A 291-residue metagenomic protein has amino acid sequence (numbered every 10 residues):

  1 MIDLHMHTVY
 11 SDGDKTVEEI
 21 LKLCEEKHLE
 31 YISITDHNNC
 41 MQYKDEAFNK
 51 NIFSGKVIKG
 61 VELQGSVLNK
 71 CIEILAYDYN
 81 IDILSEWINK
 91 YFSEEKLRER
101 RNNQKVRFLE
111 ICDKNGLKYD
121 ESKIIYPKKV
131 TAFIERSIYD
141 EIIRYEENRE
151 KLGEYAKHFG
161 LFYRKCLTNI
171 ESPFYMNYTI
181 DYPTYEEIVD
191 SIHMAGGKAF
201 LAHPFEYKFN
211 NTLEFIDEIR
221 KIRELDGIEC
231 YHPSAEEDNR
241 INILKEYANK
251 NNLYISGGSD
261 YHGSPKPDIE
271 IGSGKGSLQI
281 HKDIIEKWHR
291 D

Functional and structural regions predicted by a protein language model:
M1-R144, G227-N251, S256-D268: A metal-dependent hydrolase metal-coordination microenvironment
E18-E25, E186, D190, L213-K221 (+1 more regions): Amphipathic, non-transmembrane alpha-helical secondary structure
E26, F48-I52, M194, K221 (+1 more regions): Secondary-structure boundary motif
S66-K96, Y139, I143-P173, S273-R290: Active-site gating loops and adjacent loop-to-helix segments of metal-dependent hydrolytic enzymes
I124-V130, F162-T179: Surface-exposed cleft-lining segments at the edges of enzyme active sites
E171-E218: Conserved, well-ordered alpha-helix/loop/beta-strand core segments that scaffold catalytic motifs
K198-Y207, L225-A235: Active-site core of metal-dependent hydrolases
I216-Y231, I269-D291: Structural recognition of alpha->loop->beta junctions
